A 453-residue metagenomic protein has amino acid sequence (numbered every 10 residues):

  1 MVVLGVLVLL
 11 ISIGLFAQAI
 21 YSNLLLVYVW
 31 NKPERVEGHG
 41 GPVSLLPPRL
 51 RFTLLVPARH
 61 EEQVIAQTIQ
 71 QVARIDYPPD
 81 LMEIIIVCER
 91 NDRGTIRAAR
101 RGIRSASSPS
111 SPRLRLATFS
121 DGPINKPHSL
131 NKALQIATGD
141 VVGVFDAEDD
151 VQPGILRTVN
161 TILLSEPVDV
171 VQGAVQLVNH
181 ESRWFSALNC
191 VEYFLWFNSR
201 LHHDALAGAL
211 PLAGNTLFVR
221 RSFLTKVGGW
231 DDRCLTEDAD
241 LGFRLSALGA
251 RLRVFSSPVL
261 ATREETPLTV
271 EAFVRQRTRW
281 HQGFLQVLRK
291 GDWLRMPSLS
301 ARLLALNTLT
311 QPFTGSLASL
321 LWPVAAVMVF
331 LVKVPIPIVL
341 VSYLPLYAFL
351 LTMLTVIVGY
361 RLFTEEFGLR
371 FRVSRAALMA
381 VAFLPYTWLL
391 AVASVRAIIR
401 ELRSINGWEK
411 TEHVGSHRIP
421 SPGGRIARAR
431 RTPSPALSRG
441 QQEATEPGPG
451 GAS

Functional and structural regions predicted by a protein language model:
L24-L81: N-terminal signal-anchor transmembrane helix
V27-K32, V36-G40, S44, T308-R403: Membrane-embedded multi-pass helical conduit in multi-pass membrane proteins, especially envelope-biosynthetic
Q70-T118, G122: Acidic donor-binding segment of Leloir-type glycosyltransferases
R104-S111, L116-D140, P153-L235, V274 (+1 more regions): Long helical/loop segments within the catalytic core of UDP-sugar-dependent glycosyltransferases, especially the large
L235-L241: Acidic donor-binding loop at a coil-to-helix junction in glycosyltransferase catalytic cores that engages
G242-A261: Catalytic donor-sugar/metal-binding loop of nucleotide-sugar-dependent glycosyltransferases
S256-A272: Active-site donor/metal-binding and catalytic loop motifs of nucleotide-sugar-dependent glycosylation enzymes
